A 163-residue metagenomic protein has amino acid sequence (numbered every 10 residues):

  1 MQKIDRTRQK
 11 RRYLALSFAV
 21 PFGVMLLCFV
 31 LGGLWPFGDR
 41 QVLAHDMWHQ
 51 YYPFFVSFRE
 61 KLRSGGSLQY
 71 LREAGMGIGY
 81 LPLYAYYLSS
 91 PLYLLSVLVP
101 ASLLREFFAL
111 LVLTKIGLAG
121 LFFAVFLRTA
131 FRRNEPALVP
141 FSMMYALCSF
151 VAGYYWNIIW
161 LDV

Functional and structural regions predicted by a protein language model:
M1-L34: Start-transfer (signal-anchor) and selected internal transmembrane alpha helices of multi-pass inner/ER membrane
R6-K10, R63-S67, N134-L138: Alpha-helix capping and helix-coil boundary motifs
R8-R12, P100-L104, F108, R133: Juxtamembrane/transmembrane-helix boundary motifs in multi-pass membrane proteins
L14-A19, L110, V139-M143: Hydrophobic alpha-helical transmembrane segments
L16, Y70, S96-P100, R132 (+1 more regions): Hydrophobic alpha-helical segments with strong N-terminal bias
M25-F123, M143-V163: Membrane-interface coil-to-helix junctions
A124-A146: Transmembrane-helix signature of polytopic, membrane-embedded enzymes that assemble or transfer cell-envelope glycans
